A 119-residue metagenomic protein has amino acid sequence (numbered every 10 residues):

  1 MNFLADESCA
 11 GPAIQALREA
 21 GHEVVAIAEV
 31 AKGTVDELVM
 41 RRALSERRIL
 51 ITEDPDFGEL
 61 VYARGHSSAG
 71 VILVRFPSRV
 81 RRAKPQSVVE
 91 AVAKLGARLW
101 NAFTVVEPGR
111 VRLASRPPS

Functional and structural regions predicted by a protein language model:
N2-I49: N-terminal first-folded block
L17, V61-R64: Short, flexible helix/strand-to-coil boundary loops that buttress conserved ligand/catalytic motifs in alpha/beta
A28, D54, L73-F76: Short beta->alpha connector loops at strand-helix junctions that form conserved, small/polar/Pro-enriched
A43-L44, S67-G70: Short, hinge-like loop/turn segments at secondary-structure boundaries
A43-V61: Acidic, metal-binding active-site segment of PIN/NYN-like and related structure-specific nucleases
A69, V74-R112: C-terminal structural segments of small proteins and small subunits
S115-S119: Short, C-terminally biased terminal segments at protein or domain edges
